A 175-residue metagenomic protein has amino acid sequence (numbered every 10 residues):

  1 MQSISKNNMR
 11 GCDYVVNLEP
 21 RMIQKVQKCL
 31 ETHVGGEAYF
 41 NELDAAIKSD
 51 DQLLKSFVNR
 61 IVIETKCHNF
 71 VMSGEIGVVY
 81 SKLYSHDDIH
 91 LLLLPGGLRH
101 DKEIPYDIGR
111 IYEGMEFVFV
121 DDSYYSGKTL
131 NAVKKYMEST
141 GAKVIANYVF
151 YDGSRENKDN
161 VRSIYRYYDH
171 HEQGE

Functional and structural regions predicted by a protein language model:
Q2-C29, G35, E64-K66, N131-E175: PRPP-dependent phosphoribosyltransferase catalytic core
A38-K48, H90-G97: Acidic/glycine-enriched edge-of-secondary-structure segments
N41-K66: A short, well-structured juxtamembrane/interface segment
T65-G74: Short glycine-rich phosphate-binding loop at a beta-alpha junction
V71, L92, V118, I145-Y148 (+1 more regions): Hydrophobic/aromatic beta-strand patches that form the interior of the parallel beta-sheet core in alpha/beta enzyme
G74-Y80: Glycine-rich phosphate-binding loops at beta-strand->alpha-helix junctions
Y80-D121, S126-K134: Short, glycine/charge-rich flexible loops or terminal/linker lids adjacent to PRPP-binding catalytic cores
